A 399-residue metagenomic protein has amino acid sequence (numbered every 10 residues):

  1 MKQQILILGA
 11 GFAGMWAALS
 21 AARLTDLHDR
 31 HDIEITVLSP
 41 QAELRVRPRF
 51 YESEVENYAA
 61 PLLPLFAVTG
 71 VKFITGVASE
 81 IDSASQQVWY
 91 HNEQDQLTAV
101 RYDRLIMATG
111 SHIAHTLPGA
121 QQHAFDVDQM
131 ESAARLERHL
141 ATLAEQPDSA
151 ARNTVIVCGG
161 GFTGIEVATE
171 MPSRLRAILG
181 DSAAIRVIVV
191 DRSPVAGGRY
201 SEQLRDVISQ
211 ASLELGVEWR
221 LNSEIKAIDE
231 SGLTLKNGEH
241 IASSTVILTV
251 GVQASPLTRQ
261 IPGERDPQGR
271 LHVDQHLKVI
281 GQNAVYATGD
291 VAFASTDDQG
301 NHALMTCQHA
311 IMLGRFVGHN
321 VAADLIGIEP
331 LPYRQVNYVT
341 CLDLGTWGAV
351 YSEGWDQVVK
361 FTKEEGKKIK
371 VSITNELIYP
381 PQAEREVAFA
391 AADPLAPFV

Functional and structural regions predicted by a protein language model:
M1-T75, E166-R199, I247: Beta1-alpha1 glycine-rich phosphate/pyrophosphate-binding loop at the start of Rossmann-like nucleotide-binding domains
K2-Q3, V71-T154, I247: FAD-binding core/adjacent interface of flavoenzyme oxidoreductases
A18, S173-R176, Q308-Q335: Internal hydrophobic alpha-helix adjacent to the cofactor/substrate pocket in enzyme cavities
E34, F73-S85, V100, S173-Q275: A Rossmann-like FAD-binding core segment of flavoenzymes
E34-T36, Q146-D148, I188, D298-A303 (+1 more regions): Active-site-proximal substrate-binding core of FAD-dependent oxidoreductases
Q122-A151, H240-T245, T249-M312: FAD-site-proximal beta/loop scaffold in flavoenzymes
R138-A184: Rossmann-like NAD(P)H-binding beta-loop-alpha module
T346-V399: C-terminal auxiliary extensions adjacent to catalytic cores
